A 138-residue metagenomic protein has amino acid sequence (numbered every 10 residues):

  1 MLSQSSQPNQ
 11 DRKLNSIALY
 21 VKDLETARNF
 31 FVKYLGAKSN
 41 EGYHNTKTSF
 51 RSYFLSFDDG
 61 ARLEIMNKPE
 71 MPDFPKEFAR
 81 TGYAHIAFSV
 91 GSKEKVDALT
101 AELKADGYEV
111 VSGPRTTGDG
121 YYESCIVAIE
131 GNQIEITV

Functional and structural regions predicted by a protein language model:
M1-Q10, F54-S56, T100-V138: Vicinal oxygen chelate
M1-T26, Y83-F88: N-terminal beta-strand motif that seeds the catalytic metal site of vicinal oxygen chelate
L2-Q4, N40-E41, F50, E70-P75 (+1 more regions): A short, acidic/glycine-rich surface segment
D11, Y20-R62: Core segments of cupin and vicinal oxygen chelate
S49, G82, G120: Exposed loop/turn and edge beta-strand positions of beta-sandwich/beta-sheet ligand-binding modules
D58-R62, M71, K93: Short, charged/polar surface micro-motifs in flexible loops or helix N-caps
K76-A79, A84: Helix-adjacent hinge/juxtasegments
E94-L99: Short amphipathic alpha-helices within nucleic acid-binding modules
